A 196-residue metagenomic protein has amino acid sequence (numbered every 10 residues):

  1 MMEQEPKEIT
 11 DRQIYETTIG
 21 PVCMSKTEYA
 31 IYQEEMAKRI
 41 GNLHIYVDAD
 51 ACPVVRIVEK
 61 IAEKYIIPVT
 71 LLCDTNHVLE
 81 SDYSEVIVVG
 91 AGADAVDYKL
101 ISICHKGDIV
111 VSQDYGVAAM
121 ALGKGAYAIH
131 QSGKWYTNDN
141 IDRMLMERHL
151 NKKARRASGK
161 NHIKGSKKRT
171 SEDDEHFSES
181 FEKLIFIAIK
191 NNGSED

Functional and structural regions predicted by a protein language model:
M1-E5: N-terminal acidic, proline/glycine-rich, low-complexity intrinsically disordered segments
P6-E16, M24-K26: Acidic, low-complexity, intrinsically disordered interaction modules
T27-E35: A short, charged, amphipathic alpha-helix used as a generic interaction element across diverse proteins
A37-D196: Nuclease catalytic cores that cleave nucleic-acid phosphodiester bonds, predominantly acidic two-metal-ion
